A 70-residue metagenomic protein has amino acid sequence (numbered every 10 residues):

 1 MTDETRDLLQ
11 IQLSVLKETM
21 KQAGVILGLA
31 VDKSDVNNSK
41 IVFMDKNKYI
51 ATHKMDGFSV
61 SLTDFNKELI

Functional and structural regions predicted by a protein language model:
M1-D3, L69-I70: Short, charged, low-complexity amphipathic alpha-helix
T2-G28: N-terminal acidic leader/helix
G28, D32-I70: Detector for the mature cores of small, proteolytically processed and post-translationally modified peptide effectors
